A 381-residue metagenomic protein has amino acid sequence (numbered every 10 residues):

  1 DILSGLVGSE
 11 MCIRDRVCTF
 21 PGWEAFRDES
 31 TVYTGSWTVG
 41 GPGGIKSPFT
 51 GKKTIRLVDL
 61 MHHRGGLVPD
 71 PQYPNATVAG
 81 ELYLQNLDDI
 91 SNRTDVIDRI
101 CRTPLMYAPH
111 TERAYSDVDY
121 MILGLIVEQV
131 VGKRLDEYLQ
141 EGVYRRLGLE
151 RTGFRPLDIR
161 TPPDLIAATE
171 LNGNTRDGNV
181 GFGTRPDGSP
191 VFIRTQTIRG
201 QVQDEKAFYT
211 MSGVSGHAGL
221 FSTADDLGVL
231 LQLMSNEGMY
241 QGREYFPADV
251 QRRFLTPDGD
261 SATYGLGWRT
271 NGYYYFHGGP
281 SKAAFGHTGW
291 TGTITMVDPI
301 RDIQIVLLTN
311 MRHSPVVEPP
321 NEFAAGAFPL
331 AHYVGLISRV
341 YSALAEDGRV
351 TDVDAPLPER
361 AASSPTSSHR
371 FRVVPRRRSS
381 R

Functional and structural regions predicted by a protein language model:
D1-D15: Single conserved hydrophobic/aromatic residue that forms the stacking wall/gate of nucleotide- or nucleobase-binding
V17-A284: Short, surface-exposed loop or secondary-structure junction motifs that flank catalytic or metal-binding residues
V127, M234, P299, L308-M311: Short beta-strand segments enriched in hydrophobic/aromatic residues within well-folded beta-rich domains
A218, T293-I294: Beta-propeller and closely related beta-sheet repeat lectin domains
N236, V250, G259-D260, Y273 (+1 more regions): Short, gly/Ser/Thr-rich active-site loops of penicillin-recognizing serine hydrolases
G267, I294-M296: Short, surface-exposed charged micro-motifs
G289-T291: Short, small/polar residue-rich loop motifs at catalytic or cofactor-binding pockets
T295, D302-N310, P315-P319: Short, well-ordered beta-strand elements
